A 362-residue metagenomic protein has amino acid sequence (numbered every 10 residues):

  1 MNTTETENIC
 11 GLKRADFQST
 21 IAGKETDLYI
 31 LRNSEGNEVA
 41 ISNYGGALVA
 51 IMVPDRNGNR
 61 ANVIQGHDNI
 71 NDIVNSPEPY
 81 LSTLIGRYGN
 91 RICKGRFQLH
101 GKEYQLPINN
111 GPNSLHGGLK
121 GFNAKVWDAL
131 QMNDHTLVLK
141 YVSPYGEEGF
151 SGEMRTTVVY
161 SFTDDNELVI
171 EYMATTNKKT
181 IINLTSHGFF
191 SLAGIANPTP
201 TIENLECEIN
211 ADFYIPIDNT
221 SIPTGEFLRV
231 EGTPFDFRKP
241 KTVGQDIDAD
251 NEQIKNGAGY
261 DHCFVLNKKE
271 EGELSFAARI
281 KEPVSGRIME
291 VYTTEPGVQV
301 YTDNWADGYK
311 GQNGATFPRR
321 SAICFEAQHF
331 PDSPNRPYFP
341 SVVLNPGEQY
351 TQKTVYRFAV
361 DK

Functional and structural regions predicted by a protein language model:
N2-K362: An exposed, glycine/acidic-rich loop-and-rim segment of catalytic or binding clefts
